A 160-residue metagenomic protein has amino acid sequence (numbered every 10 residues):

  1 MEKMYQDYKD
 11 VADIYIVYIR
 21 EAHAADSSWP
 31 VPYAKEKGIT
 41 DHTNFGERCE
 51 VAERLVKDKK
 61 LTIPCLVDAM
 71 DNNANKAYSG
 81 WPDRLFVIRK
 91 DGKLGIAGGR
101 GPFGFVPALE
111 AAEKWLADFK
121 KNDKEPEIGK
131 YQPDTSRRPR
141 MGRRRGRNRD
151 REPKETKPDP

Functional and structural regions predicted by a protein language model:
M1-K59, P160: Structural microenvironment flanking redox-active thiols in thiol-disulfide oxidoreductases
K9-D13, K60-P64, P82-D83, K90-K93: Loop/turn elements at helix/coil->beta-strand transitions in domains of secreted/extracellular proteins
V17, L66-D68: Conserved beta-strand termini and adjacent loop/short-helix elements that scaffold enzyme active sites in alpha/beta
H42-T43, I63, M70-D71: Gly/Pro-rich cap/lid or specificity-loop segments adjacent to the active site
A69-P160: Thiol-/selenol-based redox modules, centered on thioredoxin-like and closely related oxidoreductase domains
